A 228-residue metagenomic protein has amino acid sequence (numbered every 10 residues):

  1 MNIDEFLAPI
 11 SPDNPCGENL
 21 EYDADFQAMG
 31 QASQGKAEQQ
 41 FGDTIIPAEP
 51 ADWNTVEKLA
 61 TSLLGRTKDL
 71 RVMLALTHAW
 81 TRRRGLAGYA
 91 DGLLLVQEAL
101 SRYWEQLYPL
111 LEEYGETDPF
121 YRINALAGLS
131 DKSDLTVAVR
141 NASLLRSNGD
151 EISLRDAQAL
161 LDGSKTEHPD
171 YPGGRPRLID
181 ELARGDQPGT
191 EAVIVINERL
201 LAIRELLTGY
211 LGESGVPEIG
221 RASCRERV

Functional and structural regions predicted by a protein language model:
M1-Y114, N124, L129-K132, V139: N-terminal domain-start signal
E105-P169: Internal, well-ordered alpha/beta segment that forms a basic, Gly-enriched binding/recognition surface
L110, D186, E205-E218: Inter-helical turn/loop segments and adjacent helix faces that build the functional surface of alpha-helical bundle
G173-L182: Mobile "lid/hinge" segments at catalytic clefts and subdomain interfaces of large enzymes
P188-A192: Long, acidic/serine-threonine-rich intrinsically disordered regions with weak helical/coil propensity that act as
V195, R199-L206: Aromatic-residue-lined binding/catalytic grooves and analogous aromatic/hydrophobic interfacial grooves in multimeric
E218-V228: Residue-level detector of conserved catalytic or cofactor/ligand-binding positions in enzyme active sites
